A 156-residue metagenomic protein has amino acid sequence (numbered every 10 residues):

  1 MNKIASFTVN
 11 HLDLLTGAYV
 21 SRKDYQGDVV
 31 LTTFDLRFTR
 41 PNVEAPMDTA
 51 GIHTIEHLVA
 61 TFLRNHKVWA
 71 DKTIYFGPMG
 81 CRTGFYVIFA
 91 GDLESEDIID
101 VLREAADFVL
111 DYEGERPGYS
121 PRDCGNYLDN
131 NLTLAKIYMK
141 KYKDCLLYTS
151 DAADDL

Functional and structural regions predicted by a protein language model:
M1-N42, C145-L147: Non-catalytic terminal extensions that flank enzyme cores
G17-K23, Y75-G80, G84: Catalytic zinc-binding patch centered on the HExxH motif and its immediate surroundings that defines zinc-dependent
D28, V68, G77-M79: A generic structural signal for short, solvent-exposed coil/turn residues that cap or connect secondary-structure
L31-N65, Y75-F76: Active/ligand-binding-proximal structured segments within catalytic/core domains that scaffold catalytic residues
H57-V68, R103-D107, D111: Short, intrinsically disordered, mixed-charge
L63-T73, E94-D97: Short, solvent-exposed secondary-structure capping/transition elements
G77-C145: Active-site-adjacent, His/Asp/Glu-enriched structural segments that form or flank metal-binding and acid/base networks
Y148-L156: Conserved small/polar residues in nucleotide/adenosyl-binding loops
